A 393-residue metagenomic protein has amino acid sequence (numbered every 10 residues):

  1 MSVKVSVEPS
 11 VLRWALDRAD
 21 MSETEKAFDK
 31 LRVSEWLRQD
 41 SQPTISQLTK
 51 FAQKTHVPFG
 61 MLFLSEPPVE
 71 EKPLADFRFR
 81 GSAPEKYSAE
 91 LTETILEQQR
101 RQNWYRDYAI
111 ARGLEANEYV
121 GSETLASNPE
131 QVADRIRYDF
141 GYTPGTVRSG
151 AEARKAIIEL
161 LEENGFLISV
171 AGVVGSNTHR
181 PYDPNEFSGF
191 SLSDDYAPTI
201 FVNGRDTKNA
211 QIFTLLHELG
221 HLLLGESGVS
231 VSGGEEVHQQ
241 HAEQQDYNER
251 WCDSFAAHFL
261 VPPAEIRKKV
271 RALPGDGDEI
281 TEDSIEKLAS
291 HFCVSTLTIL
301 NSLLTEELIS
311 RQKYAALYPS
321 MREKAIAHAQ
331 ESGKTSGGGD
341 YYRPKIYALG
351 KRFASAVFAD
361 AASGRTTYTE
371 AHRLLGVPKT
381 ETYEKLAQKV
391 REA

Functional and structural regions predicted by a protein language model:
M1-A393: Active-site hotspot residues in diverse enzymes, especially metal/ion-binding acidic/histidine motifs
